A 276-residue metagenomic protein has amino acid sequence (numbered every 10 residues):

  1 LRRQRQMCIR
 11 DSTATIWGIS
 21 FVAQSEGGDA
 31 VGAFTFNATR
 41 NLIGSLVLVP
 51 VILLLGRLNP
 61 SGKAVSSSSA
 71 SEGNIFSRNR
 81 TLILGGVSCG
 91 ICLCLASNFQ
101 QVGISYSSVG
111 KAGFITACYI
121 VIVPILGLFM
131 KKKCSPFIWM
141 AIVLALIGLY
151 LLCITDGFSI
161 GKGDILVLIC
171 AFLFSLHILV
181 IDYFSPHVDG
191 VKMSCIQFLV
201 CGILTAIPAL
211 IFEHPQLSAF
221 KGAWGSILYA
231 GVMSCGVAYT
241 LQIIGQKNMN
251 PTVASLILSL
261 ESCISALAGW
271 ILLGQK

Functional and structural regions predicted by a protein language model:
R2-I9: Short, small-residue-biased leader/transition segments that mark boundaries at the very start of proteins
T15-G18, V22, V49, G90 (+7 more regions): Hydrophobic/small/kink-forming positions within alpha-helical transmembrane segments of polytopic membrane proteins
S20-F21, L55-T116, L151, G231-M249: Specific transmembrane alpha-helical segments of multi-pass solute transporters/efflux pumps, especially DMT/EamA
F34, G44-L48, V123-P124, F129 (+2 more regions): Transmembrane alpha-helical segments that form core, pore/gating elements of small-molecule transporters/exporters
T39, A112-C118, I181-G202, C235-I271: Helix-helix packing/entry segments at the starts of transmembrane helices
N41-L42, V49, L54-L58, V65-S68 (+2 more regions): C-terminal-most transmembrane helix of multi-pass membrane proteins
L48, C134-I154, F174, T205 (+2 more regions): Hydrophobic transmembrane alpha-helices of multi-pass small-molecule transport proteins
R80, L84, G113-T116, F129-G148 (+3 more regions): Loop-to-transmembrane alpha-helix entry segments
